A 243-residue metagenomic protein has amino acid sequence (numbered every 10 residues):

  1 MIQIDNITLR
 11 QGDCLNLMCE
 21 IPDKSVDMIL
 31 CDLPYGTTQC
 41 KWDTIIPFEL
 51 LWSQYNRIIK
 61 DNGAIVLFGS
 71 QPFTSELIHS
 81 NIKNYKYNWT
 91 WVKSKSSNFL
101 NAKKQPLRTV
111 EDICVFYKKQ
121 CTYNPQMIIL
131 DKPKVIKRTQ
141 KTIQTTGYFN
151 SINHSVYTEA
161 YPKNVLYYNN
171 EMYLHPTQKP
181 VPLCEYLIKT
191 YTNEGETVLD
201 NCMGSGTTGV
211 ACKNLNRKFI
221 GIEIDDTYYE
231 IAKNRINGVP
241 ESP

Functional and structural regions predicted by a protein language model:
I2-G221, T227-I231, E241: Core catalytic lobe of class I
N234: Acidic/aromatic/glycine-rich contiguous surface patches that form carbohydrate-binding/processing clefts and analogous
N237-P243: Generic C-terminal helix-cap and adjacent flexible tail
